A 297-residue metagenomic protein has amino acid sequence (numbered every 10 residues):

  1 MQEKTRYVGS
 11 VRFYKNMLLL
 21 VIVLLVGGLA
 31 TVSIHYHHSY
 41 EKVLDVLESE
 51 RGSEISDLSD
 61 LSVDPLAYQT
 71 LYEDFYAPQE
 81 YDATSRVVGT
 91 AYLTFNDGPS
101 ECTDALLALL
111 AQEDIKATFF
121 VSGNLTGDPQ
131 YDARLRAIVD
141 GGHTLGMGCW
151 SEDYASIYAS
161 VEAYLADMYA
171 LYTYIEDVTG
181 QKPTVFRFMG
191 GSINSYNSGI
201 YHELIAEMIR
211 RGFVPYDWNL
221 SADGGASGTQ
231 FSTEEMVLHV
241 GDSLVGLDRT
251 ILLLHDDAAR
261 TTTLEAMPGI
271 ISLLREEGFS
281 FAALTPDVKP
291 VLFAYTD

Functional and structural regions predicted by a protein language model:
Q2-T94, P99-D114, P129-L135, G269-I271 (+1 more regions): N-terminal pre-catalytic segment of deacetylase/amide-hydrolase enzymes
T90-Y92, A117, R249-L254: Generic beta-sheet signal
Y92-L93, T144, V185: Hydrophobic "anchor" residues on beta-strands that sit immediately upstream of conserved functional sites
F95-G98, N124, C149: Active-site metal-binding loops of divalent metal-dependent hydrolases
L106-D114, P129-G148, I175-D177, L204-G212 (+1 more regions): Acidic (Asp/Glu)-rich catalytic clusters
A117-L125: A short beta-strand-loop structural module common to alpha/beta enzyme folds
E152-L253, D257-R275, F279-S280, P286-D287 (+1 more regions): Catalytic domains of cell-wall/extracellular-matrix polysaccharide-remodeling enzymes, centered on de-N-acetylation
